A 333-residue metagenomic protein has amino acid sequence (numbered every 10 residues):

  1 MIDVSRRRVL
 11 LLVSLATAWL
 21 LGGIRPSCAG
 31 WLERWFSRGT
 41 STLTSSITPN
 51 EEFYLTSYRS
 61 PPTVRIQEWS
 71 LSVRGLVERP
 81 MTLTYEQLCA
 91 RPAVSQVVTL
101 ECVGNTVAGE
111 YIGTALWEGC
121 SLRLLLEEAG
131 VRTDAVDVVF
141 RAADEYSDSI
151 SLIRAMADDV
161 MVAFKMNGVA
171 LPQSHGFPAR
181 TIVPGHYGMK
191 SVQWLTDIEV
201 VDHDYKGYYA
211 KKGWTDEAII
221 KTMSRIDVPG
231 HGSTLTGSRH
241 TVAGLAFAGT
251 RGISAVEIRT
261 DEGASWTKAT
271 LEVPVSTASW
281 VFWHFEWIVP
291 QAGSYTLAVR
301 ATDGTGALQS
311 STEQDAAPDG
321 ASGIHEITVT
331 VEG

Functional and structural regions predicted by a protein language model:
M1, G22-R25, I258: Short, flexible coil/linker elements and helix-boundary hinge sites characteristic of intrinsically disordered
M1-V4, A18: Secretory targeting signals
R6-R7, R180: Short, cationic motifs built from Arg/Lys/His that form the positively charged side of catalytic pockets
R8-A29: N-terminal export signals
G30-G333: Structured, non-membrane catalytic/scaffold regions adjacent to prosthetic-group chemistry
